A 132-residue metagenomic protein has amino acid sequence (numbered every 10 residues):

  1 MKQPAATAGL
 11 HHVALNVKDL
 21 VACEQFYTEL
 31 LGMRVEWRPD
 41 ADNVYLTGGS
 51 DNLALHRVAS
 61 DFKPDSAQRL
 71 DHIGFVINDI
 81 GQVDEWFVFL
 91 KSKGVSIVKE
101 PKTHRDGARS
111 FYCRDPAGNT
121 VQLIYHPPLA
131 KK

Functional and structural regions predicted by a protein language model:
M1-A6, F87-K132: Vicinal oxygen chelate
M1-V21, L70-F75, P127-K132: N-terminal beta-strand motif that seeds the catalytic metal site of vicinal oxygen chelate
D19-R34: Amphipathic alpha-helical segments
A22-E24, I80-E85: Short, conserved charged micro-motifs
G32-R38, I97-E100: Short secondary-structure junctions
R34-Q68, T120-P127: Conserved short beta-strand elements that form part of the metal-binding/catalytic scaffold of enzyme active sites
N43, N52, G74, S110-Y112: Short hydrophobic/aromatic beta-strand element in the GNAT-like acyltransferase core that lines or flanks the acyl-donor
